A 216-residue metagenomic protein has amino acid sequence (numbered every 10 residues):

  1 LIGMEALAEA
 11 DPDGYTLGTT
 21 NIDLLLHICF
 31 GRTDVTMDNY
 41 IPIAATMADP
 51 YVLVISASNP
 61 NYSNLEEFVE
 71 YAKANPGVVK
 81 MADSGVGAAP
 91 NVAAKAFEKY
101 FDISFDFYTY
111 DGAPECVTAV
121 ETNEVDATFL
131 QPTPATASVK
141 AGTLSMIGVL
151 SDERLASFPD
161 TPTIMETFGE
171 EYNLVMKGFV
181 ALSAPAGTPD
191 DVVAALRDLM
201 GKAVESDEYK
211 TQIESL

Functional and structural regions predicted by a protein language model:
L1, A88, P114, T136-A137 (+1 more regions): Short secondary-structure capping/turn micro-motifs that flank functional sites
I2-M4, L26, C116-V117, A135: Short, hydrophobic alpha-helical packing/hinge segments within bilobed ligand-binding/sensory domains
A6-T16, I28-E115, I164-E166, V175 (+1 more regions): Hinge/capping helix and adjacent helix->loop/strand transition within the periplasmic-binding protein
A10-T20, N75-V79, I103, E121-L130 (+1 more regions): Alpha-to-beta junction loops
I22-T33, K95-Y100, A127-P162, E205 (+1 more regions): A ligand-binding cleft/hinge motif common to bilobed small-molecule-binding domains
S58, T133-A135, G169-E170: Short beta-turn/strand-loop junction motif enriched in small, turn-promoting residues
E214-L216: Extracellular/periplasmic juxtamembrane helices and adjacent flexible linkers that interface with membrane partners
